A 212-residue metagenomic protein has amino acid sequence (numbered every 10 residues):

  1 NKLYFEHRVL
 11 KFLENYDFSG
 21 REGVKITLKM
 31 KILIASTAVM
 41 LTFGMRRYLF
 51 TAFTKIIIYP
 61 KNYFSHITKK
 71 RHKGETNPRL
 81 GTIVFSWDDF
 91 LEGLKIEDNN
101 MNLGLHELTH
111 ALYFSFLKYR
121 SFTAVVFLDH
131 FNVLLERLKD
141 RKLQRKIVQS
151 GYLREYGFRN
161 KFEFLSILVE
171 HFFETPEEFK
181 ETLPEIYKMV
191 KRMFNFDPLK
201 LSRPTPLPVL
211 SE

Functional and structural regions predicted by a protein language model:
K2-F5, L112, E174-P176: Short amphipathic alpha-helical segments with coiled-coil-like heptad repeat character
K2-T37, F43, L49, K55-I57: Propeptide-to-catalytic entry region of secreted or membrane-anchored zinc metalloproteases
L13, F18, K31-G44, K61-D89 (+2 more regions): Metalloprotease/metallohydrolase-associated module, dominated by Zn2+-dependent proteases
Y48, G74-N77, M101-L103: Short, conserved, surface-exposed binding loops centered on an aromatic residue
F50, K95-E97: Short glycine/proline-enriched turns and hinge-like loops at secondary-structure junctions
T54-K55, G81-I83, M101: Generic beta-strand structural signal
N99-F116, S166: Active-site recognition of the HExxH zinc-binding catalytic motif
